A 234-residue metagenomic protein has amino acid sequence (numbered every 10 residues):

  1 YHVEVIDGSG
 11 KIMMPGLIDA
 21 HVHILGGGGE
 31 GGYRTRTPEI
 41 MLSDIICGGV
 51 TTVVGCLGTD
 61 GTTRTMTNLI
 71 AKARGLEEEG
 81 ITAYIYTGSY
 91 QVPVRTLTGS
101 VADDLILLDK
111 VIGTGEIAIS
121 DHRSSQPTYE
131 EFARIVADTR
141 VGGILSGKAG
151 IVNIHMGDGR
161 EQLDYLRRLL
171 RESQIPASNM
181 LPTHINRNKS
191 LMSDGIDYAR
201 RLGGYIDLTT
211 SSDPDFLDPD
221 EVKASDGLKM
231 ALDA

Functional and structural regions predicted by a protein language model:
Y1-M14: Histidine-rich, glycine-flanked metal-binding segment
I6-D7, G55, A83-Y86, G115-E116 (+3 more regions): General beta-strand structural signal in soluble alpha/beta enzymes
K11-M13, A20, G27-I85, T98-L107 (+1 more regions): Alpha-helical scaffold segments that flank or form the walls of functional sites
G16-G27, I151-G159: Histidine-centered catalytic micro-motifs
V50-T51, E79-A83, L108-G113, G147-G150 (+2 more regions): Short, well-ordered coil/turn segments that N-cap beta-strands
G58-T59, G88-Y90, R187, S211: Short, ordered loop/turn segments at secondary-structure junctions
P93-I151, Y205: Active-site gating/metal-coordination segments in enzymes
D138-A234: Active-site core of metal-dependent hydrolases
